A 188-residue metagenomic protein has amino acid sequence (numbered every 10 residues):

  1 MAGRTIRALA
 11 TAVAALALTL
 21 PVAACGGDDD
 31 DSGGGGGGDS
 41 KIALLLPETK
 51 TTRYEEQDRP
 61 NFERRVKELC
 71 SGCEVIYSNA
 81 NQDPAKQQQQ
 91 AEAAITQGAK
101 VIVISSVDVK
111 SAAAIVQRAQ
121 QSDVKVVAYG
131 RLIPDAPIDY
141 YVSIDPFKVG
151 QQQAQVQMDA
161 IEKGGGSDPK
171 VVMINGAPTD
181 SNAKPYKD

Functional and structural regions predicted by a protein language model:
A2-A8, L18, C25-D188: A residue-level marker of the well-folded mature domains of exported/periplasmic proteins
V13-L16: Repetitive helical segments and hydrophobic/amphipathic motifs
